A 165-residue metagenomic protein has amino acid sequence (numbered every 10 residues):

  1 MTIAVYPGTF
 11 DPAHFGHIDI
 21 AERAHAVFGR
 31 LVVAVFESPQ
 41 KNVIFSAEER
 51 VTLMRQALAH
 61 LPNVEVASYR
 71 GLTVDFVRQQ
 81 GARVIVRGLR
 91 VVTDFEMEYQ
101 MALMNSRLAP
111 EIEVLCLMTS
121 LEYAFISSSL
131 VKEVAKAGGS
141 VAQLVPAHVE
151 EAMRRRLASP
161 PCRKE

Functional and structural regions predicted by a protein language model:
M1-E165: Nucleotidyltransferase catalytic core that binds NTPs
